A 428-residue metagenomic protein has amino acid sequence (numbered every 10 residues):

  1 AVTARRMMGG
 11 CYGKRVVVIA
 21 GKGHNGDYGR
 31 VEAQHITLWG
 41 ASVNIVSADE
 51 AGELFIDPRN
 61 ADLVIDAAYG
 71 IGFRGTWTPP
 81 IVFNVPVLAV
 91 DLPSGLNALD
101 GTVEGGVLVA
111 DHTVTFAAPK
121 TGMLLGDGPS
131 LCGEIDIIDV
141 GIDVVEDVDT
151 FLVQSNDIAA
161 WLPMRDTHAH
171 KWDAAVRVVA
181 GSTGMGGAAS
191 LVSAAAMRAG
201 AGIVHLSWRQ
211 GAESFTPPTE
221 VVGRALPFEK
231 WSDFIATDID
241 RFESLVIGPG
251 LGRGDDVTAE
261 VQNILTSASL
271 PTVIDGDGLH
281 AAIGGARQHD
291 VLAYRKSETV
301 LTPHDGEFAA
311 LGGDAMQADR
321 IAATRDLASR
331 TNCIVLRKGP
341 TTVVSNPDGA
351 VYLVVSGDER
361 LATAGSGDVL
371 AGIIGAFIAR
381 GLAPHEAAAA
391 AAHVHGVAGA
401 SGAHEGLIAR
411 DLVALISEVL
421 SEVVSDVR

Functional and structural regions predicted by a protein language model:
A1-N44, H112, M123-G276, H280-V300 (+1 more regions): Small-residue (G/A/S/T)-rich helix-start motifs and N-terminal tracts that mark the onset
A20, G40, S47-E50, A68-G72: Generic hydrophobic/packing signal
V43, E53-I56, P80-N84, H289-A293: Hydrophobic transmembrane signal anchors and adjacent membrane-proximal interface regions, especially in viral
S47, D91, W208: Conserved acidic E/D residue at the C-terminus of a beta-strand in Rossmann-like folds
A48-P58, G72, A160: Glycine-rich oxoanion-binding loops at beta->alpha junctions
E50, P93-S94, G211, G278: Short beta-alpha junction loops
A51-N60, E229-T237: Short acidic low-complexity segments
A61-L63, A68-D149: Internal gly/pro-rich beta-alpha loop/helix module that stabilizes soluble enzyme cofactors or their anionic handles
